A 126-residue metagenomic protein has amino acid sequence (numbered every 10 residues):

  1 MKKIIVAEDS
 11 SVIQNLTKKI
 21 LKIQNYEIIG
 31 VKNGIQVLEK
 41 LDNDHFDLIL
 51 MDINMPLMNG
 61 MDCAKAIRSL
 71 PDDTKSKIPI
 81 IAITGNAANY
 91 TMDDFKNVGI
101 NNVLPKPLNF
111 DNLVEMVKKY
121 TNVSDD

Functional and structural regions predicted by a protein language model:
E8: Conserved acidic carboxylate
N15-I23: Charged docking surfaces used in two-component/phosphorelay signaling
G30-E39, G60-C63: Helix N-cap/capping motif at the beta->alpha junctions
D44-L50: Active-site beta3 strand of CheY-like receiver
M55-M58: Receiver (REC) domain active-site loop signature in two-component systems and cognate sites in sensor histidine kinases
M61-K75: Short amphipathic alpha-helix used as the core "switch/output" element in two-component signaling
I81-I83: Hydrophobic/aromatic residues positioned on beta-strands within the core alpha/beta folds
L108-V117: C-terminal output helix
